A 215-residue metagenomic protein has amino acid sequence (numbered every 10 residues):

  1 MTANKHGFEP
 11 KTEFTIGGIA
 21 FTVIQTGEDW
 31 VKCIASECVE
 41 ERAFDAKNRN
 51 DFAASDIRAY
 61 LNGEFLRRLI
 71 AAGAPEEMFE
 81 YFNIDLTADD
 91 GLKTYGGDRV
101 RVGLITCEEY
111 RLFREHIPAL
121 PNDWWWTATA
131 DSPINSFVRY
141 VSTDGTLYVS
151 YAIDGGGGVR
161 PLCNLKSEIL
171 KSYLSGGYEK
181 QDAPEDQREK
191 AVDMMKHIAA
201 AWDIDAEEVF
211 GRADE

Functional and structural regions predicted by a protein language model:
M1-E189, M194, A200: Collagenous Gly-X-Y triple-helix signature in extracellular proteins
D203-D214: Short, charge-rich amphipathic interface segments used for partner binding and complex assembly
